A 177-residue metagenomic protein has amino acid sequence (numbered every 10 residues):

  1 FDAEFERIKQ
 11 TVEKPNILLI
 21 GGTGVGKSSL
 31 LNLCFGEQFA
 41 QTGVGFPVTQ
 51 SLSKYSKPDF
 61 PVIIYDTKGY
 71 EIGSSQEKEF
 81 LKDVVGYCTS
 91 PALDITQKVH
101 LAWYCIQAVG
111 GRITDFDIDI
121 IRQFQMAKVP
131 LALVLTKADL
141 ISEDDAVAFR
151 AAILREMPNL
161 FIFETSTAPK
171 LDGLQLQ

Functional and structural regions predicted by a protein language model:
F1-S74: Conserved G1/Walker A P-loop phosphate-binding module
L19, A102-Y104, L133-L135, E164: Structural beta-sheet core signal
F60, Q97-L101, M126-L131, M157-F161: Short glycine-/polar-rich loops that comprise or flank the Walker A/P-loop and associated switch/sensor motifs
G69-E79, A92-L93, L133: AAA+ P-loop NTPase catalytic core and its hallmark functional loops
I72, P91-I118, A138-E143: Conserved Switch II/interswitch segment of TRAFAC-class P-loop GTPases
V84-T96, Q123-K128, E156: Substrate-engagement module of ASCE P-loop NTPases
A108-L133, D145-V147: Amphipathic helical hotspot of TIR/SEFIR-family domains
D139-Q177: Canonical P-loop GTPase G-domain recognition
